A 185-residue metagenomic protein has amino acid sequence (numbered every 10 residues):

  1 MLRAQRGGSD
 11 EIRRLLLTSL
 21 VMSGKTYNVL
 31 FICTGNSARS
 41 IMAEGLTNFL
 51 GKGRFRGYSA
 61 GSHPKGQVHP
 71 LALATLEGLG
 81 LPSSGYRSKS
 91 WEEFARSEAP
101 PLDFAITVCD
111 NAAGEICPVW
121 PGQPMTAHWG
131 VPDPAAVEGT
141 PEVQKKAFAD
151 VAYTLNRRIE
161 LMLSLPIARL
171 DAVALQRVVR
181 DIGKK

Functional and structural regions predicted by a protein language model:
M1-V21: N-terminal amphipathic/basic-hydrophobic helices that include classical n-h-c signal peptides and signal-anchor
L17-K185: Short polar/charged helix/loop
